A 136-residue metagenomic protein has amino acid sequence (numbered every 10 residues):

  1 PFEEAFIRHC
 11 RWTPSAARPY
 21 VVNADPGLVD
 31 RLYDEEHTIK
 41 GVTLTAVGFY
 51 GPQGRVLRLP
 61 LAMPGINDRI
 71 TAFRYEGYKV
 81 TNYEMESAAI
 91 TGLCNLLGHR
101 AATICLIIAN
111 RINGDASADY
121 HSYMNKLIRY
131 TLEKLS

Functional and structural regions predicted by a protein language model:
P1-S136: Glycine-rich phosphate- or other oxyanion-binding loops that anchor nucleotides, phosphorylated ligands
